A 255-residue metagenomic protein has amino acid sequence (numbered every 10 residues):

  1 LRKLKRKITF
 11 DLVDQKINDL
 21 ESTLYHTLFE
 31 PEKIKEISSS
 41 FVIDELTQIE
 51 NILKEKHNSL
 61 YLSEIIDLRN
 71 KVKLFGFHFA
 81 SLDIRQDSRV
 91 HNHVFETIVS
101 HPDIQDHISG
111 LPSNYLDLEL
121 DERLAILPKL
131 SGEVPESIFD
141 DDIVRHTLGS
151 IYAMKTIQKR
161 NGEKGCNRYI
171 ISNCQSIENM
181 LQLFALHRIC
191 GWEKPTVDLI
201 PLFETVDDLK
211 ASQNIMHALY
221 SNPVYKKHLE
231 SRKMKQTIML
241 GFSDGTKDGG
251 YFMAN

Functional and structural regions predicted by a protein language model:
L1-R160: Extended, charge-enriched "interface" segments that sit outside catalytic cores
V72, S81-D83, P128-N255: Conserved alpha/beta-domain cores
